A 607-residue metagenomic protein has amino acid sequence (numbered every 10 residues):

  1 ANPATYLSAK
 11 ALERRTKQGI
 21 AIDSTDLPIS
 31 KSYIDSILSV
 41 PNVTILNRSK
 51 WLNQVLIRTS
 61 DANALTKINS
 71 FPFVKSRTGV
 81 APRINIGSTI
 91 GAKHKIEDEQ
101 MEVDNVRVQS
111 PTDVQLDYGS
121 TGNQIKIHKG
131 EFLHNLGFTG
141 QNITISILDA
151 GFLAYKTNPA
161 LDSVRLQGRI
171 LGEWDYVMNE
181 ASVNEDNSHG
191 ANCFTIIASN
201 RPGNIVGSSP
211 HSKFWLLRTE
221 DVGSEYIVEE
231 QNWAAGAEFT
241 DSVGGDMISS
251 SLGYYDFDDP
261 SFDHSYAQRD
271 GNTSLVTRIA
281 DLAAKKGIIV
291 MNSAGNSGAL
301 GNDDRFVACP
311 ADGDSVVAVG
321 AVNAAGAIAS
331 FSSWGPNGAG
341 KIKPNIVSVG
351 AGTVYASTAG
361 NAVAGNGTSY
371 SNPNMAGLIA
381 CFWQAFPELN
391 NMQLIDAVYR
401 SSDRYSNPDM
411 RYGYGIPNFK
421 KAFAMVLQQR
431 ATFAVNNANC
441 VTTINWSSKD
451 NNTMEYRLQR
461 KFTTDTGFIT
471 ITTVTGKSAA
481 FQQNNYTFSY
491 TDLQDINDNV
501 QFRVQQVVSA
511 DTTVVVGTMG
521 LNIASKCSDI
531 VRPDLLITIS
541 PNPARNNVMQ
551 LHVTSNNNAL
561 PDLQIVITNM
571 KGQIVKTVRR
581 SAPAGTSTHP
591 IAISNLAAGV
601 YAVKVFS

Functional and structural regions predicted by a protein language model:
A1-Q100: Inhibitory N-terminal propeptides of secreted protease zymogens
I45-S49, D61-L65, T89-I147, T157 (+3 more regions): N-terminal domain-start motif of subtilase-like serine proteases
S76, T121, E131-E229, V243-D246 (+6 more regions): Subtilisin-like serine protease catalytic core
G122, V243-S249, Q384-A434: C-terminal subdomain of the subtilisin-like protease fold in secreted/lumenal serine endopeptidases
D149, A308-Q384, E388: Extracellular S/T/G-rich loop segment that most often corresponds to the catalytic His/Ser-adjacent loop
T240-R269, S293-A294: Short acidic, glycine-rich surface-loop motifs adjacent to enzyme active sites
A424-N452, T512-S528: Pro/Thr/Ser/Gly-rich low-complexity, intrinsically disordered linker/stalk tracts
M454-Y490, Q494-L521, V531-S540, R545-S607: C-terminal outer-membrane/trafficking sorting elements
